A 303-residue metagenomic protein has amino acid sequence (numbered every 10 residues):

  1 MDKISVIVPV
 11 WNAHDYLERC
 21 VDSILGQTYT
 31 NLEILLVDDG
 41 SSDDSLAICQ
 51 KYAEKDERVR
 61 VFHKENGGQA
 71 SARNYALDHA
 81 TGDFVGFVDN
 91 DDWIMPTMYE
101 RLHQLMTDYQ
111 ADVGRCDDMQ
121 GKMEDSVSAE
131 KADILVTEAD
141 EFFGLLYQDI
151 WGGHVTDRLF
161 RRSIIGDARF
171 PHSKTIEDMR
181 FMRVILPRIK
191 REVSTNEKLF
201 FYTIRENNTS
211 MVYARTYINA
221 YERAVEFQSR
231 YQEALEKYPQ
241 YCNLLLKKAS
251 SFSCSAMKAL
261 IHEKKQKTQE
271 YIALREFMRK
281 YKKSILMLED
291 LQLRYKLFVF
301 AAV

Functional and structural regions predicted by a protein language model:
D2-S5, S23, E33, R180: Cell-envelope/extracellular polymer assembly enzymes that use nucleotide-activated donors
V8, N31-G40, R60-E65, N90: Short beta-strand/loop segment that forms part of the nucleotide-sugar
N12-G26: Short, well-formed alpha-helical segments that are part of the catalytic scaffolds of diverse glycosyltransferases
S23, T30, D38-A47, G68: A conserved acidic beta->alpha catalytic loop
K64-A80: Glycine-rich, basic loop-to-helix element that forms the pyrophosphate-binding segment of sugar-nucleotide handling
Q69, N90-V193, T203-I218: Donor-binding/catalytic cores of nucleotide-activated saccharide and glycerol-phosphate transferases/polymerases
V85: Short aromatic/hydrophobic "clamp" motif used to bind/position activated sugar donors
H262-V303: Membrane-interface aromatic/basic loop that binds lipid-linked glycans or pyrophosphate carriers, typified by
